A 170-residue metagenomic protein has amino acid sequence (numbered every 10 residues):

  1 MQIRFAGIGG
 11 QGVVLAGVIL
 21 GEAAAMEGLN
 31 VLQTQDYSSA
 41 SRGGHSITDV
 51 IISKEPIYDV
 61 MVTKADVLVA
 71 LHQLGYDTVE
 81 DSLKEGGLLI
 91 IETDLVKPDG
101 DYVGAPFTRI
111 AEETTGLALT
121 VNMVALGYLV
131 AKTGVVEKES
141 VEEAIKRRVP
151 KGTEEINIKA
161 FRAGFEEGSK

Functional and structural regions predicted by a protein language model:
M1-K170: Active-site cofactor/cluster-binding pocket
